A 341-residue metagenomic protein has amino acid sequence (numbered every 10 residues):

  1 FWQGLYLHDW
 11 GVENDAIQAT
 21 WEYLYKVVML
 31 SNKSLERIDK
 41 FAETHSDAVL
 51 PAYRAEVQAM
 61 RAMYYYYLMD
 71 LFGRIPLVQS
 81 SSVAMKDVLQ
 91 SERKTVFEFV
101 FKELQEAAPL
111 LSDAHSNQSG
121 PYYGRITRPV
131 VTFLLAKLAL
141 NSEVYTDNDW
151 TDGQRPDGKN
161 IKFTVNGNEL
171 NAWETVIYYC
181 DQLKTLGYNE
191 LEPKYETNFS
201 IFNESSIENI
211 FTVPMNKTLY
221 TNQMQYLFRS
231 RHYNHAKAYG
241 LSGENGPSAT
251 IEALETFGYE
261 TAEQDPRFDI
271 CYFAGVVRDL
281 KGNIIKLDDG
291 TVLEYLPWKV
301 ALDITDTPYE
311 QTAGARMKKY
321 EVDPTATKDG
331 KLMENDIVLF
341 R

Functional and structural regions predicted by a protein language model:
F1-F72, A84-G120, D306-R341: Conserved, well-structured interaction surfaces
F1-W2, I75, Q105, R125-E310: An aromatic- and glycine-enriched ligand-binding surface/loop that stacks and positions planar moieties
G11, E22, F72, P76-Q79 (+6 more regions): Generic, ordered loop/turn and secondary-structure boundary motif
F41, Y67, L71-R74, V78-S80 (+4 more regions): Alpha-solenoid helical repeat scaffolds
T44, L77-S80, N117-S119, N148 (+1 more regions): Short, hydrophobic secondary-structure boundary micro-motifs
S81-M85, D181: Short edge-strand/loop segments of extracellular domains
S82, L110-Y123, F268-V277: A broadly tuned preference for mixed-charge, low-complexity surface segments
